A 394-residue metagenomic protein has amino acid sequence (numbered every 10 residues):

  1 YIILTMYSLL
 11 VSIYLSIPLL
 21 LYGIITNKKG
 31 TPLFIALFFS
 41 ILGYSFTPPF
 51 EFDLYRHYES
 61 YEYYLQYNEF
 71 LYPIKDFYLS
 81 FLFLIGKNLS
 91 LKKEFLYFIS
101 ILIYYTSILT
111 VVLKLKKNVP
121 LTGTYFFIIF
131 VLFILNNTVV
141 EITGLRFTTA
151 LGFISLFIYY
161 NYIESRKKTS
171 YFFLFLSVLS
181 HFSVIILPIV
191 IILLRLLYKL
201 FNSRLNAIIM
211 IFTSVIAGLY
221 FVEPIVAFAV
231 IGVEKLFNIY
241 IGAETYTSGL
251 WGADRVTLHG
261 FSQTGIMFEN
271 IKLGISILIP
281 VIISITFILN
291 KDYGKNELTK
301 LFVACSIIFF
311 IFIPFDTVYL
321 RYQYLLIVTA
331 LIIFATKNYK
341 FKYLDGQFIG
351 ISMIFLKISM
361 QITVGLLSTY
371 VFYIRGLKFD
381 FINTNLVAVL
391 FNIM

Functional and structural regions predicted by a protein language model:
L10, F175-I192: Transmembrane helices and adjacent periplasmic/lumenal helix-loop junctions of polyprenol-phosphate-dependent
K29-F34, T122-G123, S170, N206-I209 (+2 more regions): Membrane-interfacial loop-to-transmembrane alpha-helix junctions, especially the N-terminal start
P49-E59, Y63-Y64, S80, I186-L320 (+1 more regions): Alpha-helical transmembrane segments and terminal signal-anchor/GPI-anchor hydrophobic tails, characterized by long
Y55-Y63, E69-L91: Short hydrophobic/aromatic helix or loop-helix immediately within or flanking a transmembrane segment in polytopic
I99-K117: Transmembrane-helix motifs of polytopic, lipid-linked glycan transferases
V112-F133: Transmembrane-helix signature of polytopic, membrane-embedded enzymes that assemble or transfer cell-envelope glycans
E141-T148: Short acidic/glycine- and proline-prone juxtamembrane loop motifs at membrane-interface regions of multi-pass membrane
L151-T169: Membrane-interface transmembrane helices that cradle and orient dolichyl/undecaprenyl
